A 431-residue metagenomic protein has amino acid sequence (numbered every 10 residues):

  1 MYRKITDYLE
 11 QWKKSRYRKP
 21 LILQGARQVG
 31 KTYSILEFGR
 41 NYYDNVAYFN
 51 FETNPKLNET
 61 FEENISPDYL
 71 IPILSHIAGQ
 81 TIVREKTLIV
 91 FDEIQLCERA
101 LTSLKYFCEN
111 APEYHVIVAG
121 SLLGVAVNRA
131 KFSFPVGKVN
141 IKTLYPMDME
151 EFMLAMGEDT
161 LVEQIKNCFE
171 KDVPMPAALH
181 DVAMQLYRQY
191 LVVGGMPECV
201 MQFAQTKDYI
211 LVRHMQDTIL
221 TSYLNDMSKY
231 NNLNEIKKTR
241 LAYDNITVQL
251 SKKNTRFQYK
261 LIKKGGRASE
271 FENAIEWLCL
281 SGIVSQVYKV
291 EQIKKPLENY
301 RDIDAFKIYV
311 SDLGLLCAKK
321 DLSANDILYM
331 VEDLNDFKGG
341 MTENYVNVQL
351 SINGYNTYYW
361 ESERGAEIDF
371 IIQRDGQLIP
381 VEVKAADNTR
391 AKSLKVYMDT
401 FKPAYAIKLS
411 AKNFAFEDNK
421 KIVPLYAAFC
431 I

Functional and structural regions predicted by a protein language model:
M1-K14: N-terminal pre-Walker A segment at the start of P-loop NTPase domains
K31: Conserved lysine of the Walker
S34, F38: Hydrophobic positions on the alpha1 helix immediately C-terminal to the Walker A/P-loop
T53-E85: Short glycine-rich substrate-engagement loop in P-loop NTPases that contacts/grips substrate
V90, H115-S121, T143: Structural recognition of the conserved hydrophobic beta-strand(s) that form the central parallel beta-sheet of P-loop
R129-S251: Interdomain motor-coupling "hinge/lid" segment immediately C-terminal to the ATP-binding subdomain of NTP-driven enzymes
V200-I368, I372: Accessory nucleic acid-recognition modules appended to NTPase machines
V346, L350, I368-D387, A406: Conserved catalytic cores of phosphodiester-cleaving nucleases, focusing on short active-site segments
